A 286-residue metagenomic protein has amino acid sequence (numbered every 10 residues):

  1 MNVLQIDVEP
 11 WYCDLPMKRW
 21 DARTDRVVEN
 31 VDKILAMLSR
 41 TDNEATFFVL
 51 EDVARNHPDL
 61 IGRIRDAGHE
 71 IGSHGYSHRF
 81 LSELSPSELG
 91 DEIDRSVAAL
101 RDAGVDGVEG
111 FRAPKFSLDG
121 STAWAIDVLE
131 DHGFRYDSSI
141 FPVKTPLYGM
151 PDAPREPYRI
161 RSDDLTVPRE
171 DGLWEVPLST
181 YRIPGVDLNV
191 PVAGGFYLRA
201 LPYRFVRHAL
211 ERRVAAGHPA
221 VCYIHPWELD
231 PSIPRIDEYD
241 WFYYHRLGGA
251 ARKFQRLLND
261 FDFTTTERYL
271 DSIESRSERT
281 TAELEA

Functional and structural regions predicted by a protein language model:
M1-A67: Active-site beta->alpha N-cap acidic-glycine motif
V3, E70, V221: Hydrophobic "anchor" residues on beta-strands that sit immediately upstream of conserved functional sites
D7, L38, F47, I71-H74 (+6 more regions): Conserved, mostly hydrophobic/aromatic
K18-T24, S87, E238-Y243: Short glycine-enriched, charge-decorated loop/helix-capping segments at active-site entrances that position
V31-L35, P58-G62, G90-A98, I126 (+2 more regions): Generic structural signal for well-ordered alpha-helices, preferentially at hydrophobic/aromatic core positions
S39-D42, A200-A286: C-terminal domain-boundary segment and adjacent tail
T41-T122, F134-R135, S139-P146, T180-R182: Metal-dependent polysaccharide deacetylase catalytic core of the NodB/CE4 family, i.e., the active-site-bearing domain
D102-G107, A113-H218: Active-site-adjacent pocket scaffolds in enzyme catalytic domains
